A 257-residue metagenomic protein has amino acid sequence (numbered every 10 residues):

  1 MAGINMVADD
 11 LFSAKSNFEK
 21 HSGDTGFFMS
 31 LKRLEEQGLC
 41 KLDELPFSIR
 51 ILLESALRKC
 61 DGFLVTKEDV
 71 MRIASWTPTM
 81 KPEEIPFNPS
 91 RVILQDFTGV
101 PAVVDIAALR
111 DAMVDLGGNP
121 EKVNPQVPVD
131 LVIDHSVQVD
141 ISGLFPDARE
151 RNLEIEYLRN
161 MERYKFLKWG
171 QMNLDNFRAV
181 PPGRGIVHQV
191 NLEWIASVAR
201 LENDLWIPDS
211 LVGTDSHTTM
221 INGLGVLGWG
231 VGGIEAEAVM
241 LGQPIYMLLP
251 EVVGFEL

Functional and structural regions predicted by a protein language model:
A2-L257: Fe-S-dependent hydro-lyases/dehydratases of central metabolism
